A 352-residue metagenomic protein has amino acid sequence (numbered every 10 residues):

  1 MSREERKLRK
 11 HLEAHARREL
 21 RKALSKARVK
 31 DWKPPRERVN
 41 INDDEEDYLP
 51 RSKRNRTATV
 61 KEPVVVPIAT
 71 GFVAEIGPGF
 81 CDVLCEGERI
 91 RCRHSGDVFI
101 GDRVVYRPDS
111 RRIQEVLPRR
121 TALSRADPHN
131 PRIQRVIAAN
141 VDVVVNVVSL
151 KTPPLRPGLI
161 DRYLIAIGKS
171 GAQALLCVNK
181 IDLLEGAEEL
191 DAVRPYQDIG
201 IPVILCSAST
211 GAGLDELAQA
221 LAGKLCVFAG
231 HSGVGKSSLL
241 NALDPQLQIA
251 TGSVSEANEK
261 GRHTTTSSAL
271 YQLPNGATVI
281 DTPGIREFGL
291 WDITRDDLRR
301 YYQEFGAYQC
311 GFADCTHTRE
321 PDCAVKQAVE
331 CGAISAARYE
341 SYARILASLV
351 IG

Functional and structural regions predicted by a protein language model:
M1-R38, V64-P67, I100-R103, P108-S110 (+5 more regions): Helix-rich effector regions associated with P-loop NTPase G domains
V65-G77: Structural detector for short beta-strands of small beta-barrel domains
G79-V83: Short aromatic-glycine-enriched beta-strand elements
E86-I100: Beta-strand/loop nucleic-acid-binding surfaces
I100, R132, G158, R162-G171: Switch/coupling subdomain of P-loop NTPase systems
V141-V148, K169-I181, G200-C206: Conserved beta-strand/loop subsegment of P-loop NTPase cores
Q173, L183-V234: Canonical P-loop GTPase G-domain recognition
K236-G252: A conserved segment at the C-terminal end of the G1
